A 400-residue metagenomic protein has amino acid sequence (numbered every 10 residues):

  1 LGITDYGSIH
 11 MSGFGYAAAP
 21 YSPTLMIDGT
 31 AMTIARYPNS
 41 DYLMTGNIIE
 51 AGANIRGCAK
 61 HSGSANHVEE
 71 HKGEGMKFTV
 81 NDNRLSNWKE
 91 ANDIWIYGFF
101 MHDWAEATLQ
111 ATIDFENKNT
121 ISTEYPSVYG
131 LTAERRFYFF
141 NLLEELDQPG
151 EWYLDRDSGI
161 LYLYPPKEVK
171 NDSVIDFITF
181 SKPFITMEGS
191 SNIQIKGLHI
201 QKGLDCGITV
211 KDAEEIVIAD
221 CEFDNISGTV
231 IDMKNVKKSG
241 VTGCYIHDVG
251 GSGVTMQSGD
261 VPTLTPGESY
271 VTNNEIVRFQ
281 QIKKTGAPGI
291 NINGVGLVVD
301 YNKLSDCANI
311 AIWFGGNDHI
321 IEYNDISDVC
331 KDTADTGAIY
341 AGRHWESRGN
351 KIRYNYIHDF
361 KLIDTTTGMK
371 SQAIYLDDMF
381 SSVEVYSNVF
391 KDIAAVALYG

Functional and structural regions predicted by a protein language model:
L1-A17, F139, L143-E145, G267-A287 (+1 more regions): Surface-exposed acidic, glycine/proline-enriched linker/cap segments that occur as 15-30-residue helix-coil
L1-D212, V217: Extracellular polysaccharide-degrading/modifying enzymes targeting complex plant/algal/animal polysaccharides
N39, E50-A51, V210, T366-S371 (+1 more regions): Extracellular beta-rich repeat passengers
A105, S181, G189, D212 (+11 more regions): Exposed loop/turn and edge beta-strand positions of beta-sandwich/beta-sheet ligand-binding modules
T179-F184, L204-C206, S227-M233, V249-P262 (+6 more regions): Extracellular beta-strand/beta-solenoid scaffold signature
S191-K202, E214-G228, K237-G251, L264-Q280 (+4 more regions): Right-handed parallel beta-helix
Q257, G315-D318, Y323, D328 (+1 more regions): Aromatic- and carboxylate-enriched substrate-binding clefts and catalytic-loop regions of carbohydrate-active enzymes
